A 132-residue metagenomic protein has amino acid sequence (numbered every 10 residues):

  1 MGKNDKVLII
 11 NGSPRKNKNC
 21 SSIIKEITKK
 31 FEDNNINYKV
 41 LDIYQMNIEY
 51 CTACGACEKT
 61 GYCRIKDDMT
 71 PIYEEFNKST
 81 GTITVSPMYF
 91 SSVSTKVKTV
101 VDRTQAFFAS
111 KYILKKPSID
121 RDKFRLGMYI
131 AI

Functional and structural regions predicted by a protein language model:
M1-A109, I113-L114: N-terminal beta1-alpha1-beta2 submodule of the flavodoxin-like/Rossmannoid cofactor-binding fold
K96, F108-I132: Short, glycine-/small-residue-rich phosphate/pyrophosphate-handling segment
